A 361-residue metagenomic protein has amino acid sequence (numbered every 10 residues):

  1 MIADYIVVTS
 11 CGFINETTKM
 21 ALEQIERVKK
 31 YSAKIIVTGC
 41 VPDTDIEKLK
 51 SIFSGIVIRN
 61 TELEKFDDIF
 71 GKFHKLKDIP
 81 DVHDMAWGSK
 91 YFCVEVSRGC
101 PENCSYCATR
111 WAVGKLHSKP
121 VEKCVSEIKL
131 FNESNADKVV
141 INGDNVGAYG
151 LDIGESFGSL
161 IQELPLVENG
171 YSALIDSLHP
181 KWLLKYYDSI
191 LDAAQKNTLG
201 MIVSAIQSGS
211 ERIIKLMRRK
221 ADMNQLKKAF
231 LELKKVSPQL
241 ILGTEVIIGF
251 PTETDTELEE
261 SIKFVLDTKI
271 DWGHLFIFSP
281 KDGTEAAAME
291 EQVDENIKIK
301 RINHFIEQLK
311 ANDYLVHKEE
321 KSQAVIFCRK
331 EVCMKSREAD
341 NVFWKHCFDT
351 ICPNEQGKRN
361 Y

Functional and structural regions predicted by a protein language model:
M1-G147, M223-K235, K263-L266, H274-T284 (+3 more regions): Proteins enriched for Cys/Gly/acidic motifs involved in redox and nucleic-acid/cofactor modification
V7, K129, E155-S156, I190 (+1 more regions): Short low-complexity, flexible loop/linker segments enriched in glycine and/or proline with clustered acidic
I35-I36, T44, L49, N132-D255 (+1 more regions): Conserved SAM/AdoMet-binding glycine-rich loop
R110-W111, E245-I247, E285-E290: Short, flexible active-site loops
T256-K263: Short, acidic/polar
A286, E290-E291, E307, A311-Y361: Radical SAM enzyme core and accessory elements
